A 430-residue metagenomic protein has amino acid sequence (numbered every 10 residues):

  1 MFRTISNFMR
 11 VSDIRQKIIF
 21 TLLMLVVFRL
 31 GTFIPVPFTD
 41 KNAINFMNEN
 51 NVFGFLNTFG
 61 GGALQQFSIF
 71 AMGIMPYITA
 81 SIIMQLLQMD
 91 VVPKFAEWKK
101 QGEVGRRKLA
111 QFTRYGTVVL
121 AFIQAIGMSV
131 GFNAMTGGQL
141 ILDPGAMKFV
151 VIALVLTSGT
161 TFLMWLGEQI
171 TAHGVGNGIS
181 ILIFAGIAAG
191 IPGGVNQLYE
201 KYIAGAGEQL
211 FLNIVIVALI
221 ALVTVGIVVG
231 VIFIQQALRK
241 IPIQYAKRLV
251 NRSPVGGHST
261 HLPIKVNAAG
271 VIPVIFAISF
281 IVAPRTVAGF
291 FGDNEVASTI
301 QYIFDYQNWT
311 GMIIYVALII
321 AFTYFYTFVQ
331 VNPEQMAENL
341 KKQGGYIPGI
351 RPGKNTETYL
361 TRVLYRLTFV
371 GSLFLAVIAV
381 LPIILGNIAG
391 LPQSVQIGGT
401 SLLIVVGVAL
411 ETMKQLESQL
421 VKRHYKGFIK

Functional and structural regions predicted by a protein language model:
M1-E97, E103-K430: N-terminal cationic and glycine-rich segments that engage phosphates or anionic surfaces
